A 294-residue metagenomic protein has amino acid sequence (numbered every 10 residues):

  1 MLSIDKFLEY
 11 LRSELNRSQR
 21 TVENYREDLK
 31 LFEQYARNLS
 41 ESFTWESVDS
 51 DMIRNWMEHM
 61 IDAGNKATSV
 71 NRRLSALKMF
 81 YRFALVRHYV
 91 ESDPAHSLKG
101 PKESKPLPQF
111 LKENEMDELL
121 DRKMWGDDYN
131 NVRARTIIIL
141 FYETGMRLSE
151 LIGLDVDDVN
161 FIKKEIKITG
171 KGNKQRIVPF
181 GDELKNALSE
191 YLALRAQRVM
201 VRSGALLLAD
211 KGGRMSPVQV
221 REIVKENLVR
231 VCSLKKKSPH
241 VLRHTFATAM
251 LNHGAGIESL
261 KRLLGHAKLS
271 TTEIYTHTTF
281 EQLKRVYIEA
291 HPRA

Functional and structural regions predicted by a protein language model:
M1-A294: Conserved catalytic core of the tyrosine transesterase superfamily
